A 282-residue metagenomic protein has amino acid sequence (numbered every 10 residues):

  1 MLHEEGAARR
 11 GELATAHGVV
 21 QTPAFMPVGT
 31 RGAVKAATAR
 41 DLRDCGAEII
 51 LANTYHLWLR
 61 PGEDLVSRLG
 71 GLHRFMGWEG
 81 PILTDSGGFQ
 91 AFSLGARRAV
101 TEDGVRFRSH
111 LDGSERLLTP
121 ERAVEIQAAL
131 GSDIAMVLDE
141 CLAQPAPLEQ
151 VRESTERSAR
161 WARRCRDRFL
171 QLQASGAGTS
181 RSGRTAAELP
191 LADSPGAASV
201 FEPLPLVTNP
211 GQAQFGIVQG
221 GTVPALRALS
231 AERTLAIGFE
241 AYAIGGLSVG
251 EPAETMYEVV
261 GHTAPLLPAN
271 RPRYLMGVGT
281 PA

Functional and structural regions predicted by a protein language model:
M1-Q173, V200, L204: Non-catalytic, usually N-terminal nucleic-acid engagement modules in DNA/RNA processing proteins
H17-V19, T101-G104, R184, N209-G211 (+1 more regions): A short alpha-helix capping/helix-coil boundary motif
F25, G95, L111, G183-P190 (+1 more regions): Residue-level recognition of conserved structural "scaffold" positions that shape functional pockets and channels
R74-P81, D85, H110, R160-R168 (+3 more regions): Short, Lys/Arg-enriched charge-dense amphipathic segments
Q171-P210: Intrinsic disorder/low-complexity segments
L172-S175, N209-F215, Q219-A282: Glycine-rich phosphate/ribose-binding loops and adjacent secondary-structure elements that form binding surfaces
